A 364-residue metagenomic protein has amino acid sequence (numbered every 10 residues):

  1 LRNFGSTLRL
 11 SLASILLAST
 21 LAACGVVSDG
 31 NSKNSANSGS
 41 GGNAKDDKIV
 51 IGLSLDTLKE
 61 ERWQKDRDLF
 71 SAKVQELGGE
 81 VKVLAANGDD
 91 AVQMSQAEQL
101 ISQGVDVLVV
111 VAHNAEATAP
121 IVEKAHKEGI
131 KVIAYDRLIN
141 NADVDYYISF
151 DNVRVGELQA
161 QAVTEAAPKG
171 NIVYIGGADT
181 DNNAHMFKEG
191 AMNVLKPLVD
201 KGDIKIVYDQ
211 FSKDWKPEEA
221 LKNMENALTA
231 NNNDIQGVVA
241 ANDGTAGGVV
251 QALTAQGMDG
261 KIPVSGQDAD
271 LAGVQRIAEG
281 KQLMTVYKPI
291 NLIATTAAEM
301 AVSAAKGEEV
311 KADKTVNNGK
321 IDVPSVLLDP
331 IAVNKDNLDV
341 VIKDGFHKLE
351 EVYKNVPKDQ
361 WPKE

Functional and structural regions predicted by a protein language model:
L1-L12: Bacterial N-terminal signal peptides that target proteins for export
N3-G5, L17, A23-E364: A residue-level marker of the well-folded mature domains of exported/periplasmic proteins
